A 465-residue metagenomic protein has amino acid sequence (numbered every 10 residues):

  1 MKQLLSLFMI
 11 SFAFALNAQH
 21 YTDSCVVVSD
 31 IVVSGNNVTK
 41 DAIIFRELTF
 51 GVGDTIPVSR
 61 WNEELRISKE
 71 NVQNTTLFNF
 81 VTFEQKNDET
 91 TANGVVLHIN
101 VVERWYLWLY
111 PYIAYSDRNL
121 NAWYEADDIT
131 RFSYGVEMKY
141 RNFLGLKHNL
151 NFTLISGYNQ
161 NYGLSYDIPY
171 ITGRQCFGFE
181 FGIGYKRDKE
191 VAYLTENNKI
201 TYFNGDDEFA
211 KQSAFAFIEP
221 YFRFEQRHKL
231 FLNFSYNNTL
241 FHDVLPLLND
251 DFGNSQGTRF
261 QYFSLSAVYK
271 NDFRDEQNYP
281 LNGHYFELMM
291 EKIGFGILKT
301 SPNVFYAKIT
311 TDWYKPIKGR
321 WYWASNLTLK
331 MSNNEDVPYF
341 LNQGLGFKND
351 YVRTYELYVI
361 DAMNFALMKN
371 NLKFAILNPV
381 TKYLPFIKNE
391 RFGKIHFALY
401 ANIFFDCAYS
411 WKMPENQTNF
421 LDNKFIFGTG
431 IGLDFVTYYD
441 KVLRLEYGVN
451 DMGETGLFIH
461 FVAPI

Functional and structural regions predicted by a protein language model:
M1-S24, I465: Bacterial Sec-dependent N-terminal signal peptides
Q19-N119, E137, N151-Y170, F305-T310 (+4 more regions): Periplasmic polypeptide-binding modules associated with outer-membrane biogenesis and secretion
N74, N100-S266, N271-R274, G344-D350 (+3 more regions): Gram-negative/organellar outer-membrane beta-barrel architecture
S116, G184-D188, N237-T239, M289-F295 (+2 more regions): Short glycine-rich beta-strand segments
N233, A324-T328, N402: Outer-envelope exported proteins of Gram-negative bacteria
D251-G253, Q261, F340-Y351, Y409-L421 (+1 more regions): Solvent-exposed, glycine/polar-rich loop segments of beta-barrel outer-membrane systems
Y262-K394: C-terminal outer-membrane beta-barrel translocator/porin domains of Gram-negative envelope proteins and their
A375-T381, P385-I387, R391-T429: Outer-membrane beta-barrel transmembrane domain signature
